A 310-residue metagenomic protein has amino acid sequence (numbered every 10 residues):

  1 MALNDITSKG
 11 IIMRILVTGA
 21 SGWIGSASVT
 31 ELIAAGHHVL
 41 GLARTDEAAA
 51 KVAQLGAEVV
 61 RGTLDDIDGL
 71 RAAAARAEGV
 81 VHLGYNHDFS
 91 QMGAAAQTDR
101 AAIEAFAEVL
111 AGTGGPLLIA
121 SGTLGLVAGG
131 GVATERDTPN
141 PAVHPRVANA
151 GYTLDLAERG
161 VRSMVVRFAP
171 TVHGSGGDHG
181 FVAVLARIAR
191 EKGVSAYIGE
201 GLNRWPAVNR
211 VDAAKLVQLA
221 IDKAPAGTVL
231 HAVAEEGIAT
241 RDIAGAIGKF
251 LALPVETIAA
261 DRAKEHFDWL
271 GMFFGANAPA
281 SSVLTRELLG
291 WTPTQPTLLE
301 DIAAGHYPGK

Functional and structural regions predicted by a protein language model:
I11-R14, S195, A214-L270, N277 (+1 more regions): Mid/C-terminal beta-alpha module of Rossmann-like enzyme folds, strongest in SDR-family dehydrogenases/epimerases
I15-A35: N-terminal Rossmann NAD(P)H-binding glycine-rich loop of SDR-like oxidoreductase domains
H38-L40, N86, T98-H144, M164: Conserved Rossmann-fold NAD(P)-dependent oxidoreductase catalytic core, especially the SDR/UDP-sugar
G41-E104, E108: NAD(P)H-binding glycine-rich loop region in Rossmannoid oxidoreductase-like domains and their noncatalytic homologs
V147, H173-A183, E191-K192, L219-L230 (+1 more regions): Glycine/proline-rich active-site loop of Rossmann-fold NAD(P)-dependent oxidoreductases
G151-S175: Conserved beta-loop-beta element that borders a ligand/cofactor-binding pocket
R187-V208: A conserved pocket-lining segment of Rossmann-fold NAD(P)-dependent short-chain dehydrogenase/reductase
P296-K310: Amphipathic terminal alpha-helices
